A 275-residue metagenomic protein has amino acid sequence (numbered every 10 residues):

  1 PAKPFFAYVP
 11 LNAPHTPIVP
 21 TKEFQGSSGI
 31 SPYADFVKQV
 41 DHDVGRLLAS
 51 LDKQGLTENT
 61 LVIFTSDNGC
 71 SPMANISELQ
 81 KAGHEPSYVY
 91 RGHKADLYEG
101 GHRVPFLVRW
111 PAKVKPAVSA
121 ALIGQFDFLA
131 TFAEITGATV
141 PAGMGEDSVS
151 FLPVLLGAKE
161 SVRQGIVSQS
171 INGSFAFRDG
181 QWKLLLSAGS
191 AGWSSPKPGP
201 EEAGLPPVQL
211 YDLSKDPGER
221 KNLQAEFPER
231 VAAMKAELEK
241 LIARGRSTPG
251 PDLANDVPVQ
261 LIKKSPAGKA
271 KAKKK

Functional and structural regions predicted by a protein language model:
P1-A7, L56-V62, R103-V104, E160-R163 (+1 more regions): Loop/turn elements at helix/coil->beta-strand transitions in domains of secreted/extracellular proteins
P1-D35, S71-P72, S77-Q80: Active-site His/acidic residue clusters
A2-P4, P10, V40-E78: Metal-dependent active-site segment of extracytoplasmic phospho-/sulfohydrolases and closely related
A7-P17, F64-P72, D147-S148, S168-N172 (+2 more regions): Short, solvent-exposed turn/loop segments enriched in Gly/Ser/Thr/Pro and often Arg
P10-P14, T21-K22, T65-N68, H102 (+4 more regions): Active-site-proximal beta-strand/loop segments in catalytic clefts of secreted hydrolases
S27, S31-K38, S119-F126, G145 (+1 more regions): Soluble non-cytosolic domains of exported or imported proteins
P72-I76, Q80-L97, K113-A121, F126-Q209 (+1 more regions): C-terminal cap/loop subdomain of S1 sulfatases and analogous C-terminal strand-loop tails that border
F128, D179, S190-G192, G199-Q209 (+1 more regions): Long, internal low-complexity/basic segments
